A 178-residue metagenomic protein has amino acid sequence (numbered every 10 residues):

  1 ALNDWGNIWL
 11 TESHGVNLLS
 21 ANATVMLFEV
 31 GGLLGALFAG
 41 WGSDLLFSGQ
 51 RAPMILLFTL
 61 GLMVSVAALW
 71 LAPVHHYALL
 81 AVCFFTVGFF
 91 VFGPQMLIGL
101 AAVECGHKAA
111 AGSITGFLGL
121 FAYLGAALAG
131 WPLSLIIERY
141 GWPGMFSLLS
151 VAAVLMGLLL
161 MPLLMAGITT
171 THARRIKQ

Functional and structural regions predicted by a protein language model:
A1-L37, Q95, A129-G130: Extracytoplasmic gate region of multi-pass secondary transporters
L10-T11, G42-F47, P132-G141: Interfacial helix-cap and linker-helix signal at transmembrane-aqueous boundaries of multi-pass secondary transporters
N17-V25, L80, A111, T115: Juxtamembrane helix-start elements in MFS-like secondary transporters
D44-T59: Cytoplasmic membrane-interface "Motif A"-like loop-to-helix N-cap segments of 12-TM Major Facilitator Superfamily
L60-V74: C-terminal ends and interior cores of transmembrane alpha-helices in multi-pass membrane transporters/permeases
L69-P73, W142, L148-Q178: Multi-pass alpha-helical transporter architecture, strongest for 12-TM Major Facilitator/SLC carriers used
F92-H107: Intracellular juxtamembrane helix-capping segments at the cytosolic ends of symmetry-related transmembrane helices
K108-R139: A late C-terminal transmembrane helix in Major Facilitator Superfamily
